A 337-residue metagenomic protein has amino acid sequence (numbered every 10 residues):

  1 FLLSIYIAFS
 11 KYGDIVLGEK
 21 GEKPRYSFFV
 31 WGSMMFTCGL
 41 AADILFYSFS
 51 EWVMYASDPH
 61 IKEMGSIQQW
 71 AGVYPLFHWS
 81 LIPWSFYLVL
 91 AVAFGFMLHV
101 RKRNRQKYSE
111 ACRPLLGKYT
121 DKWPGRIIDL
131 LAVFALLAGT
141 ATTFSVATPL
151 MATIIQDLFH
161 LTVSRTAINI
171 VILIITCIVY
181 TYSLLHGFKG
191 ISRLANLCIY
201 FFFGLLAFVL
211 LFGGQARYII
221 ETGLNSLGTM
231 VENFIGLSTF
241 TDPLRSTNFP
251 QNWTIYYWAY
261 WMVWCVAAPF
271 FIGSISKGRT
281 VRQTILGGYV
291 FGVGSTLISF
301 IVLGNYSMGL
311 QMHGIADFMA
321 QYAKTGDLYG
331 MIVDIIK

Functional and structural regions predicted by a protein language model:
F1, I128-L136, T142, L185-F212 (+2 more regions): Membrane-interface loop-to-helix entry segments
F1-I67, S85, A207, L211: N-terminal alpha-helical transmembrane segments of multi-pass membrane transport and channel/translocase proteins
L2-K11, E51, A141-L158, F203-T241 (+1 more regions): Hydrophobic alpha-helical segments and their helix-loop junctions in multi-pass secondary transporters
I5-K23, G72-W79, A93-N104, T153-F159 (+4 more regions): Membrane-water interface regions at transmembrane-helix termini and the short interhelical loops of multi-pass membrane
G18-T37, W70-I82, Q106-A138, H160-T162 (+2 more regions): Transmembrane-helix boundary/entry motifs in multi-pass membrane transporters
V30-C38, Y87-A91, K122-A138, I170-C177 (+3 more regions): Select transmembrane alpha-helical segments in multipass membrane proteins
F159-L185, G204, W258-F270: Transmembrane alpha-helical segments of multi-pass small-molecule transport proteins
E232-T247, G304-K337: Membrane-interface interhelical connector segments
